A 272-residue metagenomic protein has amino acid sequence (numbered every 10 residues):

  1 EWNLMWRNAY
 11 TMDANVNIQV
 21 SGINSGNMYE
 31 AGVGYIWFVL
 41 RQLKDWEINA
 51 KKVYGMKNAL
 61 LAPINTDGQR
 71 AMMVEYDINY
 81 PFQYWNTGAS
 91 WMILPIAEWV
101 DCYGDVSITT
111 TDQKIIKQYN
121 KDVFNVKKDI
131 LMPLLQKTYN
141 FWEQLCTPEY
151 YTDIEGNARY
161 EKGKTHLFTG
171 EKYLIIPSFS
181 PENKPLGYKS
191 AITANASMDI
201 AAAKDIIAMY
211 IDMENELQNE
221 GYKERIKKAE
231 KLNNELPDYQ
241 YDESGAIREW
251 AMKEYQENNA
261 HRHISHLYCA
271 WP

Functional and structural regions predicted by a protein language model:
E1, I108-V123, K127-I130, T147-I175 (+1 more regions): Short, glycine/acidic-rich hinge or "gate" loops at secondary-structure transitions that mediate conformational
E1, V39, K52-M56, Y173 (+1 more regions): Short, solvent-exposed turn/loop segments enriched in Gly/Ser/Thr/Pro and often Arg
W2-W6, P63-Y84, P177-A196, K253-E254: Acidic/His metal-coordination segments adjacent to aromatic residues that form catalytic metal sites in metalloenzymes
L4-A9, V16: Segments forming glycine/polar-rich beta-alpha architectures that bind adenosine-containing cofactors
M5-R7, A31, K44-A50, F141-D153 (+2 more regions): Secretory-pathway/luminal and periplasmic proteins that interact with or process carbohydrate-rich
M12-N15, Q19-A59, Q69, E75 (+5 more regions): Active-site core of glycosidic bond-cleaving carbohydrate-active enzymes
E98-T109, F141-Q144, P148: Conserved helix-loop functional segments at active or binding sites
K137-M213: Acidic/histidine-rich catalytic neighborhood
